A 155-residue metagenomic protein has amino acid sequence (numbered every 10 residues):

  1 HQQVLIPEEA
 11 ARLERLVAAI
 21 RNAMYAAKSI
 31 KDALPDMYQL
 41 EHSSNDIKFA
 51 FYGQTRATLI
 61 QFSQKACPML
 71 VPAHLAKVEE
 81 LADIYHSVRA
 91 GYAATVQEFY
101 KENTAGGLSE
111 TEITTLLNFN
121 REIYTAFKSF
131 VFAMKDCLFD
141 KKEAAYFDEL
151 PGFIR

Functional and structural regions predicted by a protein language model:
H1-R155: Cytosolic, long alpha-helical scaffolding segments
